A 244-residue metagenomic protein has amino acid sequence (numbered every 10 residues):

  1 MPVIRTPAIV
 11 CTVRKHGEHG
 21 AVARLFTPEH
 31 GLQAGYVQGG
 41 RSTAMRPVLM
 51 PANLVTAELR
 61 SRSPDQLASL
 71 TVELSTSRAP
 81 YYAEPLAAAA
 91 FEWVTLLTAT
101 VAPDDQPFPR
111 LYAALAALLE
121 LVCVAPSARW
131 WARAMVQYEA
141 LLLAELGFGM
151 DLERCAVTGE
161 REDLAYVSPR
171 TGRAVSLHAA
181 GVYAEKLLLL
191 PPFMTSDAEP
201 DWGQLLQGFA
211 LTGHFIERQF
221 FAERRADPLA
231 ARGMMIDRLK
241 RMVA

Functional and structural regions predicted by a protein language model:
M1-V22, F26-A244: Non-catalytic alpha-helical scaffolds and adjoining flexible linkers that form interface surfaces for assembly
